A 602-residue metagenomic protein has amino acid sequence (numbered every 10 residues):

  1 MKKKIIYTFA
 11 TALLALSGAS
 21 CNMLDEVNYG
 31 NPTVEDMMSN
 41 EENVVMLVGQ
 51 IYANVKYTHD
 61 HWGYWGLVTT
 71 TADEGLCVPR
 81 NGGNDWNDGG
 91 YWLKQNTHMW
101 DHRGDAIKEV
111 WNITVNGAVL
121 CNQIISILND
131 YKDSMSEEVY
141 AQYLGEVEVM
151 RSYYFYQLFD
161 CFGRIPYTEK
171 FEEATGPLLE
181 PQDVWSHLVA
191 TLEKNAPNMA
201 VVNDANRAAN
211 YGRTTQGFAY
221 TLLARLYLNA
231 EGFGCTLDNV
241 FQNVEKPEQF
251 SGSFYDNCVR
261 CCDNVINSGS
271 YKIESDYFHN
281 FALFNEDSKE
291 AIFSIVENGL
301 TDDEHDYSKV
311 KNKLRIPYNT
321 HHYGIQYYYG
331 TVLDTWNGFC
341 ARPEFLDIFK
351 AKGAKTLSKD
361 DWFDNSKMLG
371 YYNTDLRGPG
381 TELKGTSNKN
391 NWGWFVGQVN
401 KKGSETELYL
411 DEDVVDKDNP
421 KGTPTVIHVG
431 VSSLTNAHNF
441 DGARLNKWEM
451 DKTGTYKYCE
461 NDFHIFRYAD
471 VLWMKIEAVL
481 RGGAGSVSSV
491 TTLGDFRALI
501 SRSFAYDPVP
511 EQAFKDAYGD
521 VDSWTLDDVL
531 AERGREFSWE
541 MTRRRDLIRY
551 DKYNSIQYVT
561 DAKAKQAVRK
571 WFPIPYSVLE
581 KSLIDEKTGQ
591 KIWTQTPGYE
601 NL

Functional and structural regions predicted by a protein language model:
I5, A15-E42, L188, A224 (+3 more regions): Bacterial Sec-dependent N-terminal signal peptides
S20-C21, T114-G117, N280-A341, T455-I465 (+2 more regions): Long, intrinsically disordered, low-complexity segments
N22-Y91, E193-K194, R213-K417, S555-Q557: An aromatic- and glycine-enriched ligand-binding surface/loop that stacks and positions planar moieties
N40-H59, G63, G83-F162, E172-S186 (+4 more regions): Conserved, well-structured interaction surfaces
G104, K108, N365-L499: C-terminal substrate/ligand-recognition segments
Q157-D160, P166, N203, N229-D238 (+1 more regions): Short coil/turn linking the two alpha-helices of tandem helical-hairpin repeats
